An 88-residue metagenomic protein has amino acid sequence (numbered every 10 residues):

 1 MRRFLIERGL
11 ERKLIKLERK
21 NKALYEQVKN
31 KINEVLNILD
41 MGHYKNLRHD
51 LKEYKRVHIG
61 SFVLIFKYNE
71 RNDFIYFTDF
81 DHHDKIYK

Functional and structural regions predicted by a protein language model:
M1-F4, I15, R19-E26, I59-V63 (+1 more regions): Enriched for short, Lys/Arg-rich terminal
F4-L5, G42: A broad, structural micro-motif
E11, M41, H83-D84: Alpha-helix N-cap/helix-start and coil->helix boundary motif
N33-R56: A short, surface-exposed loop/turn module that caps and links secondary-structure elements
